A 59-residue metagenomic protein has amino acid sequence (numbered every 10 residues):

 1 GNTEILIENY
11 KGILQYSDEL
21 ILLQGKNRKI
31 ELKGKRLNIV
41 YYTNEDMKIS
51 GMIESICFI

Functional and structural regions predicted by a protein language model:
G1-I59: N-terminal intrinsically disordered, cationic/polar leader segments that include organellar targeting peptides
